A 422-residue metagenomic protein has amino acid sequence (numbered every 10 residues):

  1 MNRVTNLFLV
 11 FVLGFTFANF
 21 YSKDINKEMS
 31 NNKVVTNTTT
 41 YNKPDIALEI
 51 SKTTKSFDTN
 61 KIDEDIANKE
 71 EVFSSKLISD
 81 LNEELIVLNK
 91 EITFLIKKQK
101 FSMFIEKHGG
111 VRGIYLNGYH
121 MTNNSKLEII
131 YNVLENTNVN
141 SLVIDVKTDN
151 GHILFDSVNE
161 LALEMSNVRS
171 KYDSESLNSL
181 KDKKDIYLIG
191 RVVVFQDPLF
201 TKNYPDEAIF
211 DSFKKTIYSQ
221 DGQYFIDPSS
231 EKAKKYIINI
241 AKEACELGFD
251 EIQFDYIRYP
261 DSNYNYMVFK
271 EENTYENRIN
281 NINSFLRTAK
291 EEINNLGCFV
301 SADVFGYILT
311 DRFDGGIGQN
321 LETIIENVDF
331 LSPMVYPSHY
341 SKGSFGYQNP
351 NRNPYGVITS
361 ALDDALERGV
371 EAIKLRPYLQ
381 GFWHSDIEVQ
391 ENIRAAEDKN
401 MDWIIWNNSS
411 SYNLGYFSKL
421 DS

Functional and structural regions predicted by a protein language model:
K23-I105, G109: N-terminal, intrinsically disordered, polar/charged segments of Gram-positive cell-envelope systems that serve as
F104-M121, F195-E243: Active-site-adjacent "subsite" loops/lids of carbohydrate-active enzymes
E128-H152, E246-E251, F330, K399 (+1 more regions): Catalytic domains of carbohydrate-active enzymes, especially glycoside hydrolases
T137-K171, D261-V268: Aromatic-lined carbohydrate-binding/catalytic grooves of carbohydrate-active enzymes
S141-V146, R169-Y218, Q253: Glycine-rich, aromatic-flanked loop segments that form ligand/cofactor-binding clefts across common enzyme folds
G151, V158, Y204-P205, E251-I279: Active-site-proximal loop/short-helix segments that contain or immediately flank catalytic acid/base residue(s)
I189-D197, Q253, I279-I317, I373-H384: Aromatic-lined carbohydrate-recognition surfaces of secreted/lumenal glycan-active proteins
V328-K342, P354-A365, G369-S422: Substrate-binding cleft of secreted/luminal carbohydrate-active enzymes
